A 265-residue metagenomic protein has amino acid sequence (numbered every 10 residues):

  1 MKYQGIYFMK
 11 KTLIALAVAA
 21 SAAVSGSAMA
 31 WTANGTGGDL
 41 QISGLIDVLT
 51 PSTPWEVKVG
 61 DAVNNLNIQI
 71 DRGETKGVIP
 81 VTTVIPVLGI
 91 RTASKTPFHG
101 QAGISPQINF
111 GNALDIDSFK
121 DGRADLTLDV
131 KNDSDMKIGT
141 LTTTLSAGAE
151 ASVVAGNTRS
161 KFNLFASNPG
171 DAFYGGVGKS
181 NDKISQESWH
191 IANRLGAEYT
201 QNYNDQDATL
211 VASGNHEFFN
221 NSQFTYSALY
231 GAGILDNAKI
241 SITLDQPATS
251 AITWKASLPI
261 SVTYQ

Functional and structural regions predicted by a protein language model:
M1-R159, L244-K255, Y264-Q265: Extreme N-terminal export signal peptides that direct proteins to the secretory pathway
F8-I14, D207-A212, S222-G231: A generic short-segment signal for beta-strand/edge and adjacent turn/coil regions
A20-A23, A62, G73, P169-A172 (+6 more regions): Residue-level detector of solvent-exposed, low-hydrophobicity positions
S134-F219: Short helix-loop boundary/capping segments
H216, Q223-Q265: Long, compositionally biased interface segments
